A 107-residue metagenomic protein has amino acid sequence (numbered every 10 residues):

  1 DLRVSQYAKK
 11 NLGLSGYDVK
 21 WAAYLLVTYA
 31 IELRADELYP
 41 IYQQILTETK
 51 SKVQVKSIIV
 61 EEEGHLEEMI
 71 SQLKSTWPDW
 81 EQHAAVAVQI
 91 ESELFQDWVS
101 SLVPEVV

Functional and structural regions predicted by a protein language model:
D1-V107: Non-heme di-metal
